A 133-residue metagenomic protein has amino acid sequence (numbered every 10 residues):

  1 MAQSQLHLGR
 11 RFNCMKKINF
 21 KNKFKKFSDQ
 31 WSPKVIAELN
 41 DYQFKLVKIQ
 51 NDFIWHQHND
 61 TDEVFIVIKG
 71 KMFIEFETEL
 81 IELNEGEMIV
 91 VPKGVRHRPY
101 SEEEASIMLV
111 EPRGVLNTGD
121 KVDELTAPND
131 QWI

Functional and structural regions predicted by a protein language model:
Q5-C14: Short, Lys/Arg-enriched N-terminal segments with co-localized hydrophobic residues within the first ~10-30 amino acids
K16-F24, A37, E102-I133: Double-stranded beta-helix
F20-W55, T61: A short glycine-rich, His/Asp/Glu-containing loop-to-beta-strand
N40, I68-K69, N84-E85, E103: A cytosolic small-molecule/anion-sensing beta-strand core signal
K48-I49, H58-E75: Short, conserved beta-strand element in jelly-roll/cupin
I74-E75, V91, R96-E102, I107-L109: Short beta-strand His + acidic residue motifs that chelate non-heme Fe in jelly-roll/DSBH and cupin folds
T78-K93: Short acidic-glycine-tyrosine-enriched beta hairpin
